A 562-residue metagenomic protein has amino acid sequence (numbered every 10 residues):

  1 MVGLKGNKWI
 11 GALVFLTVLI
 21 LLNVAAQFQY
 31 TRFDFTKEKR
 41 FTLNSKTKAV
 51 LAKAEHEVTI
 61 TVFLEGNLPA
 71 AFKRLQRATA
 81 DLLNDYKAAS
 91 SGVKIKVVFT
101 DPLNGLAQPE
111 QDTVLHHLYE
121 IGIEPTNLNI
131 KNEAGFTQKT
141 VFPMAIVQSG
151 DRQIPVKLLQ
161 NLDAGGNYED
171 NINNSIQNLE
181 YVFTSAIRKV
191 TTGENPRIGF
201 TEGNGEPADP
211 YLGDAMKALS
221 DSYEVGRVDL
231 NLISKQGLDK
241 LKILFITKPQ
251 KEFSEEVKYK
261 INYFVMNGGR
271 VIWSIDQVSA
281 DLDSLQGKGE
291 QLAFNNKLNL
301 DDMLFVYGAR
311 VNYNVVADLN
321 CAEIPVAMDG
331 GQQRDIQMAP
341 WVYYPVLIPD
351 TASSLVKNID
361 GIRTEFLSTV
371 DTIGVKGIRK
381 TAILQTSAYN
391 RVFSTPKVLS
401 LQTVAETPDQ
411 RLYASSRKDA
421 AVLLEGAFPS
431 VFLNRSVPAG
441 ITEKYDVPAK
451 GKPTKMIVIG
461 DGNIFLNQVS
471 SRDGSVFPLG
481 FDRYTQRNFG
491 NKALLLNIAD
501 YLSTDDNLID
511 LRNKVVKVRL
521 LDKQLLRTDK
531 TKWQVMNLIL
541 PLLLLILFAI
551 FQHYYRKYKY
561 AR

Functional and structural regions predicted by a protein language model:
M1-L4, K8, I383, L526-W533: Membrane-helix interfacial "entry" motifs
G6-K251, K258, D276: Juxtamembrane extramembrane loops of integral membrane proteins
K8-A12, Q534-N537, P541: Residue-level signature of transmembrane alpha-helical entry/exit and packing/kink sites in multi-pass membrane
V14-T17, L544-F548: Contiguous transmembrane helix-bundle modules in multi-pass membrane proteins
F99-N104, D229, N314-L319, R512-N513: Acidic carboxylate-rich catalytic motifs and surrounding loops in phosphoryl-/glycosyl-chemistry enzymes
N178-Y181, T192, A208-N507: Acidic, S/T/G-rich, low-cysteine, solvent-exposed domains in lumenal/extracellular/periplasmic regions of secretory
D510-N537: Short, aromatic-rich amphipathic segments at membrane interfaces that lie adjacent to a transmembrane helix or signal
I546-R562: Juxtamembrane interface at the cytosolic side of transmembrane helices
